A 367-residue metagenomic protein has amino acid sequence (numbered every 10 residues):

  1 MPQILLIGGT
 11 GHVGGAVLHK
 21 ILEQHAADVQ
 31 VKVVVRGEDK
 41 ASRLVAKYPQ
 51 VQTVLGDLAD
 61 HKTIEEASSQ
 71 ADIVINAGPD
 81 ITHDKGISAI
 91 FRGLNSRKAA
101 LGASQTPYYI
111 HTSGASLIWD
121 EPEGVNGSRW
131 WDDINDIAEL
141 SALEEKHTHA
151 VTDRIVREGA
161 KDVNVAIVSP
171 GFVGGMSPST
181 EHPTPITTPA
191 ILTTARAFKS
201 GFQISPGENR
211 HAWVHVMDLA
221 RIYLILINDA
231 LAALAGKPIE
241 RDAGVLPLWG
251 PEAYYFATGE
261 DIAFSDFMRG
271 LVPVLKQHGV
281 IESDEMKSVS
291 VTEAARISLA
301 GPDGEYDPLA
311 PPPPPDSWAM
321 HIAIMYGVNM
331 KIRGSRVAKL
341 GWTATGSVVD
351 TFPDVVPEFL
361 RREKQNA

Functional and structural regions predicted by a protein language model:
P2-A27: N-terminal Rossmann NAD(P)H-binding glycine-rich loop of SDR-like oxidoreductase domains
V29, R336, G346-A367: Amphipathic terminal alpha-helices
V35-G102: NAD(P)H-binding glycine-rich loop region in Rossmannoid oxidoreductase-like domains and their noncatalytic homologs
R92-A150, A166: Conserved Rossmann-fold NAD(P)-dependent oxidoreductase catalytic core, especially the SDR/UDP-sugar
D153-S179, P189, S200-F202: Conserved beta-loop-beta element that borders a ligand/cofactor-binding pocket
A190-D218, I222-L226, A230-I239, P247-L248: A conserved pocket-lining segment of Rossmann-fold NAD(P)-dependent short-chain dehydrogenase/reductase
G244-L248, Y254-F256, E260-K331: Terminal hydrophobic/aromatic helix or amphipathic segment near a protein terminus
